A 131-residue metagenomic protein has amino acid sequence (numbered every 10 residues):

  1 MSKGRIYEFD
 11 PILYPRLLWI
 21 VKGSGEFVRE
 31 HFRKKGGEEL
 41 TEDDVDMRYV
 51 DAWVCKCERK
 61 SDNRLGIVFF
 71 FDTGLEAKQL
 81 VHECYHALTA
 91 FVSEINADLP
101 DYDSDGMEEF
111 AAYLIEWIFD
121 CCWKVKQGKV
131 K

Functional and structural regions predicted by a protein language model:
M1-K3, Q127-K131: Short intrinsically disordered terminal tails
M1-K35: Charge-rich, low-complexity N-terminal segments
D10-I12, D46, F110, E116: Intrinsically disordered, low-complexity regions enriched in Ser/Pro/Gly/Gln/His and often acidic
R29-L75, A90-F91: Active-site scaffold of zinc-dependent metalloenzymes
I67-V68, T73-K78, A87-G128: Post-HEXXH active-site segment of zinc metalloproteases
E83: Walker B catalytic acidic pair
